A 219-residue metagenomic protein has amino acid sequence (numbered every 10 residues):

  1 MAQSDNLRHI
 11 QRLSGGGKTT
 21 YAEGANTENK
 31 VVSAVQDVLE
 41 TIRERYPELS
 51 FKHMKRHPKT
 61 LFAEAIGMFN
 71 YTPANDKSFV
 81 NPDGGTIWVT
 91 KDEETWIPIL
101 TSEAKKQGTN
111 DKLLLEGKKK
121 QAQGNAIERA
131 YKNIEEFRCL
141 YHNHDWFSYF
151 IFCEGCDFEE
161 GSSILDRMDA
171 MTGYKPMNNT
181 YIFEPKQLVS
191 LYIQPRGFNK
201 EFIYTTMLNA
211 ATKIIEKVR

Functional and structural regions predicted by a protein language model:
M1-G24, T41-E44, F158-R219: C-terminal tail/extension regions appended to the core domain(s) of diverse proteins
L13-K77: Acidic-basic catalytic patches of nuclease active cores, encompassing PD-(D/E)XK and other metal-cofactor nuclease
K55-H57, L100-E103, S148-E154: Extended hydrophobic secondary-structure segments that form protein cores and membrane-embedded regions
H57, P73, N81-K91: Internal, Lys/Arg-enriched amphipathic helical interaction segments that engage polyanionic partners
S78, T86-T101: Active-site beta-strand-loop-beta-strand hairpin of nuclease catalytic cores that positions key catalytic residues
I87, E103-T109, C153-D157: Short glycine-rich beta-strand segments
T95-K119: Active-site ExK catalytic segment of metal-dependent nucleases
D111-F183, E201-N209: Acidic, metal/cofactor-coordinating or nucleic-acid-engaging core segments within structured domains
